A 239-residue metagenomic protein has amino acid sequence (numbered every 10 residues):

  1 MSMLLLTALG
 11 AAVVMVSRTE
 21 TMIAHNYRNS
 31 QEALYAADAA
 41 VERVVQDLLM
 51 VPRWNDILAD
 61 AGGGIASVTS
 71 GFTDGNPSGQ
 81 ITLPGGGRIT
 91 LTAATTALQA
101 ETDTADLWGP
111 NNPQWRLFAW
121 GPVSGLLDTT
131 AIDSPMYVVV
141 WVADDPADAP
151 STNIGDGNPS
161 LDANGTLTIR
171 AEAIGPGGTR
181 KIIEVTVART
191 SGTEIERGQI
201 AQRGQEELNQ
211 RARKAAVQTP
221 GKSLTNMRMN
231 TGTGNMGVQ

Functional and structural regions predicted by a protein language model:
M1, A11-M15, E20-E32, A39-Q239: Conserved functional hotspots that engage anionic ligands or polymers and/or phospholipid headgroups
